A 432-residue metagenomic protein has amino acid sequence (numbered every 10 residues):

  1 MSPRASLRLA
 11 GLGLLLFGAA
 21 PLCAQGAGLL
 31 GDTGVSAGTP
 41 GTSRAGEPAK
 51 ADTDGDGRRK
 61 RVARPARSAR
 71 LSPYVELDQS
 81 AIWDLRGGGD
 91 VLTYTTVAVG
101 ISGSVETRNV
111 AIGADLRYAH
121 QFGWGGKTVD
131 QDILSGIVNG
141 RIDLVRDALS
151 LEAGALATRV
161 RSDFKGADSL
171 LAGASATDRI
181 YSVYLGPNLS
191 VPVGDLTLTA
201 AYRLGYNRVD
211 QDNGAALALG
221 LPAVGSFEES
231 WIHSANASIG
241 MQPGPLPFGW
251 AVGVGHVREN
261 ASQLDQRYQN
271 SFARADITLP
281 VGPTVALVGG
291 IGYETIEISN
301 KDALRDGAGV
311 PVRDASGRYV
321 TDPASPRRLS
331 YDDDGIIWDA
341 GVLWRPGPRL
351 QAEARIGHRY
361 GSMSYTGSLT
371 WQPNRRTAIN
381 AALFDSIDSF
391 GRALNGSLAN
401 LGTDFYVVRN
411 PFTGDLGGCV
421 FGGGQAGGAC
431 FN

Functional and structural regions predicted by a protein language model:
M1-G11: Bacterial N-terminal signal peptides that target proteins for export
S2, C23-A24: Helix-enriched interaction subdomains in cytosolic or periplasmic regions, typified by TIR/SEFIR signaling/NADase cores
A19-P21: N-terminal signal peptide c-region/cleavage motif recognized by signal peptidases
A24-N432: Gram-negative and organellar
